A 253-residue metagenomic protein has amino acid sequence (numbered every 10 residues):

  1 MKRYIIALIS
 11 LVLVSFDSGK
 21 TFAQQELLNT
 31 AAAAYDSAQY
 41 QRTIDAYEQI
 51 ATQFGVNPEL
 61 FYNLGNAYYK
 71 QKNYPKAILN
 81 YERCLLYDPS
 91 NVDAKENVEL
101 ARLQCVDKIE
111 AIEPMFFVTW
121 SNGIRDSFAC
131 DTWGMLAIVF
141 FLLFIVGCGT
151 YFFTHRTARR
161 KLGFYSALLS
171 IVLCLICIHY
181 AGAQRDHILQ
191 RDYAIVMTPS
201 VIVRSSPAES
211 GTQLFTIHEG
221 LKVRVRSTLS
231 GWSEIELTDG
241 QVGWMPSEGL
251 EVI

Functional and structural regions predicted by a protein language model:
D36, L189, V196-V225, L229-S230: Beta-loop motif signature
E110-F153: Membrane-embedded alpha-helical segments of integral membrane proteins
R160-Q184: Internal/C-terminal transmembrane anchor helices
